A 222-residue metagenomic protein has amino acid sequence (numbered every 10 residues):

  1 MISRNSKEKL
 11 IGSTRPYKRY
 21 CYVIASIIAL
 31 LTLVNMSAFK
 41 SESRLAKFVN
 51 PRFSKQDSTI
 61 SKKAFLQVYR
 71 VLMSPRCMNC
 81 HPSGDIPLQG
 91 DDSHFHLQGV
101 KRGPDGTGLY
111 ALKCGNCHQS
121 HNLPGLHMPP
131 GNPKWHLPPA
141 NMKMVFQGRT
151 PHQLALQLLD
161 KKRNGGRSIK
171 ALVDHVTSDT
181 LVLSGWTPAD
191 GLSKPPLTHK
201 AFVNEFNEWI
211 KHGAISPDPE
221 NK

Functional and structural regions predicted by a protein language model:
I2-K63, M73-M78, S83-L88, F206-K222: Post-cleavage N-terminal segment of exported redox proteins
F53, I60-S61, H96-L97, C117-H118: Short amphipathic alpha-helical surface micro-motifs
S58-S61, F65, R70, T107 (+2 more regions): Solvent-exposed, acidic/flexible segments
K63-M73, S93-L112: Flexible gly/pro/ser-rich segments immediately N-terminal to CXXCH heme-c attachment motifs in exported/periplasmic
P75, M128-K222: C-type cytochrome heme-c attachment and multiheme electron-transfer modules
P75-G84, A111-N122: The canonical Cys-X-X-Cys-His
P87-D91, P124-M128: Short Cys/His-rich "knuckle" micro-motifs
V100-Q119, T150-L156: Short, Lys/Arg-enriched charge-dense amphipathic segments
